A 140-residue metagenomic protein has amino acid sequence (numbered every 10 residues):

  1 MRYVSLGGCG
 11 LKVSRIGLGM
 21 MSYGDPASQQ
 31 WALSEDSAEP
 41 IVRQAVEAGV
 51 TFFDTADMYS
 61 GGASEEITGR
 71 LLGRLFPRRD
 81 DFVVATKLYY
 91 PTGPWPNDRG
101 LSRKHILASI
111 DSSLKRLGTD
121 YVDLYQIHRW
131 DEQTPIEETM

Functional and structural regions predicted by a protein language model:
M1-F82: N-terminal binding-site loop/beta-alpha segment at the start of enzyme catalytic domains that lines or forms
G17, S22, L88-Y90, D131: Short, flexible active-site-adjacent loop segments at beta-strand->alpha-helix junctions, enriched in small/polar
L18, T55, T86, L124-I127: Conserved beta-strand positions
G24-S28, P91-N97: A short acidic, helix-capping loop that chelates divalent metal ions and anchors anionic groups
A45, K87, R116: Conserved catalytic core of Hanks-type protein kinase domains
E65-E66, K87, E137-E138: Acidic-residue sensor for enzyme active/binding pockets
D80-T92: A short, structured active-site edge motif that brings together acidic residues
G93-M140: Glycine/proline-rich, positively charged, aromatic-decorated active-site loop/lid region on the catalytic face
